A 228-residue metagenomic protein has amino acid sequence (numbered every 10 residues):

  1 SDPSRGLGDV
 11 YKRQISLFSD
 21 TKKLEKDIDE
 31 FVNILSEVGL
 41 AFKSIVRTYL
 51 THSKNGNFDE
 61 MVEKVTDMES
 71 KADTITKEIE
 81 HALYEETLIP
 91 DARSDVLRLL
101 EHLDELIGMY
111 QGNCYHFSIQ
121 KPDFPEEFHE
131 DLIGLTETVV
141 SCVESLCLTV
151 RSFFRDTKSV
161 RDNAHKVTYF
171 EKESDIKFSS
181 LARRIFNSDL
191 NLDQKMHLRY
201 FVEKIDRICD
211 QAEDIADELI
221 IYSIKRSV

Functional and structural regions predicted by a protein language model:
S1-Y11: Single conserved hydrophobic/aromatic residue that forms the stacking wall/gate of nucleotide- or nucleobase-binding
D9-V228: Cytosolic, long alpha-helical scaffolding segments
